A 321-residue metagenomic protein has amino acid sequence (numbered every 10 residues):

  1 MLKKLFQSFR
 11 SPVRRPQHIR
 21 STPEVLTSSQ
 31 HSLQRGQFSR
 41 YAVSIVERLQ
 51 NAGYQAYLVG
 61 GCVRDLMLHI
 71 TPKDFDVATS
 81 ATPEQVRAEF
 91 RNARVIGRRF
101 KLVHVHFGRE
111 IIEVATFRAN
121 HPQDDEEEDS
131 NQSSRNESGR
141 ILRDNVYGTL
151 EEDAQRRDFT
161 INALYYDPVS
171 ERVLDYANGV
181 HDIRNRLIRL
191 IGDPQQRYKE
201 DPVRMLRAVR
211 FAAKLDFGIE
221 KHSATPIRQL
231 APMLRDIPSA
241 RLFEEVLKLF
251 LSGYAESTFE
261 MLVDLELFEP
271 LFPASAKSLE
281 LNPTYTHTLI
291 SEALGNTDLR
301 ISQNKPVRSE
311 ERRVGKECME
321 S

Functional and structural regions predicted by a protein language model:
M1-E317, S321: Catalytic cores of the polymerase beta-like nucleotidyltransferase superfamily and closely associated nucleotide
